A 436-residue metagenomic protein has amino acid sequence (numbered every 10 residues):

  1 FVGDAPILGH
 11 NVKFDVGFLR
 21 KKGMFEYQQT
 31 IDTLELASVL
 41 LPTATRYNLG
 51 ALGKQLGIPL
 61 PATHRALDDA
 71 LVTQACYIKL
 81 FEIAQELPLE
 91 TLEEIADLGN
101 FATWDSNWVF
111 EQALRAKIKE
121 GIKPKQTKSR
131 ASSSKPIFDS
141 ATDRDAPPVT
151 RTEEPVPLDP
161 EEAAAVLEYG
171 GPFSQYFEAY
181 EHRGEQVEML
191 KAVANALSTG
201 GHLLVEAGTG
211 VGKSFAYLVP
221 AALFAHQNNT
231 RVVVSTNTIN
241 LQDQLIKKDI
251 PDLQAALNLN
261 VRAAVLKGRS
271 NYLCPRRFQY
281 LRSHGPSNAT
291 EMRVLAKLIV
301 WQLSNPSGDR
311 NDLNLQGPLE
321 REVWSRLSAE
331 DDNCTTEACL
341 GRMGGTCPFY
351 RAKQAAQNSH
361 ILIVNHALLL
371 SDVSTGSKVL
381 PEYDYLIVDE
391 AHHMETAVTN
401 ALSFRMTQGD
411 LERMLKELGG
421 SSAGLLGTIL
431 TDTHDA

Functional and structural regions predicted by a protein language model:
I7-G9, K13, G17-F18, K22 (+1 more regions): Acidic, Mg2+-coordinating catalytic module of metal-dependent nucleases/exonucleases that use a two-metal-ion mechanism
K21, T30-L52, A401-L402: Short alpha-helix plus adjacent loop in nuclease-associated cores
I78-A163: Acidic two-metal-ion nuclease catalytic site recognized across multiple nuclease folds, prominently DnaQ/RNase D-T
D143-E153, P160-S174, N229-H360, A423: A substrate-engagement module of RecA-like helicase motors
P157-V205: Conserved pre-motif I regulatory segment
A194-N195, F215-N228, K248-D252: Walker A/P-loop NTP-binding motif
T199-P220, V232: Walker A/P-loop
Y217, L223, D243, K248 (+3 more regions): Signature of the SF2 helicase/ATPase Hel1-core->accessory helical subdomain module
